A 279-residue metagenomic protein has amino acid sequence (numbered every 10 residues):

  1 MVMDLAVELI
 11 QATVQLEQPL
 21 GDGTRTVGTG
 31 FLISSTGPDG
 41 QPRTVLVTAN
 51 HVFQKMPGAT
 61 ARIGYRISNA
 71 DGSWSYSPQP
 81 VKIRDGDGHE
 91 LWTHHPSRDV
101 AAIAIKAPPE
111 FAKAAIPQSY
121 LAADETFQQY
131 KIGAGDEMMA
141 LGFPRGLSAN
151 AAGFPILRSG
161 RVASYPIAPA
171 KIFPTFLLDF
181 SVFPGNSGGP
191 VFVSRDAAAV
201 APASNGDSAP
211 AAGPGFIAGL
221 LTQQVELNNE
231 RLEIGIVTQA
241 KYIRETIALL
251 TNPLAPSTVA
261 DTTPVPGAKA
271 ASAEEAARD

Functional and structural regions predicted by a protein language model:
M1, A6, D22: Short, surface-exposed loop/strand segments
A6-L9, V193-D279: C-terminal subregion of chymotrypsin/trypsin-like serine protease catalytic domains
I10-V14, Q18-L20, V27, M56-T175 (+7 more regions): Serine endopeptidase catalytic core focused on the charge-relay Asp
P19-V45, I234: A conserved glycine-rich beta-strand in the N-terminal activation segment of trypsin-fold
I33-S35, Y165, S194, Q223: Residue-level recognition of beta-strand microenvironments
T48: Cytochrome P450 catalytic-core helices
